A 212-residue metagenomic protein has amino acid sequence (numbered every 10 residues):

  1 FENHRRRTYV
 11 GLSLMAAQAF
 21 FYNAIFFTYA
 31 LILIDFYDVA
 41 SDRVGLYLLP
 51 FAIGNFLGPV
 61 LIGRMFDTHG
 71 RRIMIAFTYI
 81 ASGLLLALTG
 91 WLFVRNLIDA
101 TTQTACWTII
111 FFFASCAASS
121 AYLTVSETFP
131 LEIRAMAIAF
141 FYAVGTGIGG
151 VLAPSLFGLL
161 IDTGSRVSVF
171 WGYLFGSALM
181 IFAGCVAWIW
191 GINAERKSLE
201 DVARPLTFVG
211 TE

Functional and structural regions predicted by a protein language model:
N3-P59, G149-P154: Extracytoplasmic gate region of multi-pass secondary transporters
P59-G70, I161: Helix-to-loop junctions at the C-terminal end of transmembrane segments in multipass secondary transporters
T68-Y79: Cytoplasmic membrane-interface "Motif A"-like loop-to-helix N-cap segments of 12-TM Major Facilitator Superfamily
A81-L97: C-terminal ends and interior cores of transmembrane alpha-helices in multi-pass membrane transporters/permeases
A100-C116: Hydrophobic core of transmembrane alpha-helices in multi-pass small-molecule transporters, especially MFS/SLC-type
C116-F129: Intracellular juxtamembrane helix-capping segments at the cytosolic ends of symmetry-related transmembrane helices
L131-T163: A late C-terminal transmembrane helix in Major Facilitator Superfamily
L159-A178: A membrane-interface helix-boundary motif in multi-pass transporters
